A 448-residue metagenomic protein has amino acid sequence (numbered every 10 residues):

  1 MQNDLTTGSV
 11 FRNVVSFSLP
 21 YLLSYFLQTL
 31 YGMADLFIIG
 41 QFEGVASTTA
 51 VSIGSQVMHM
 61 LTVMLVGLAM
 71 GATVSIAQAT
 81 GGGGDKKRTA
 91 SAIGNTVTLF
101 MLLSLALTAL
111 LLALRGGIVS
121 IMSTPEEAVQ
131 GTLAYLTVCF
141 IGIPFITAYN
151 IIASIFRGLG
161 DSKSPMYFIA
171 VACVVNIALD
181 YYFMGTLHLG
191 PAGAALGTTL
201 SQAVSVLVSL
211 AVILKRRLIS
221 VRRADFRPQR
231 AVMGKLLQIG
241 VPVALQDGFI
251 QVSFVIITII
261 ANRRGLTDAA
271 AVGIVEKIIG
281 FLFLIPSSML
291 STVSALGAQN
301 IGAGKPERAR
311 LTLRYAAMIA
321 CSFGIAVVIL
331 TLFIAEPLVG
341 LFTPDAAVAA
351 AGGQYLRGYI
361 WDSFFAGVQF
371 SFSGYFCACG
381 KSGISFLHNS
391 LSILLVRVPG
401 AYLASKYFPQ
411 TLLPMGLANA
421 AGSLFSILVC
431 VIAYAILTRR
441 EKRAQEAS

Functional and structural regions predicted by a protein language model:
M1-S18, I76-G142, T186-V241, G297-D362 (+1 more regions): Short alpha-helical transmembrane segments in multi-pass integral membrane proteins
T7, F11-L30, A34, V57-M64 (+8 more regions): Residue-level signal for short hydrophobic patches within transmembrane helices of multi-pass membrane transporters
S16-D35, V138, A172, S201-S205 (+4 more regions): Transmembrane helical elements of multi-pass membrane transporters/channels
L30-T49, V119-E126, Y182-L189, G248-F281 (+3 more regions): Helix-terminus/linker motif at the lipid-water interface of multi-pass membrane proteins
E43-Q56, L136, A195, L266-F281 (+2 more regions): Small-residue hotspots at the loop-to-helix junctions and early N-terminal turns of transmembrane alpha-helices
T48-A109, I146-P165, A271-A335, A366-S385: Small-residue-rich hydrophobic transmembrane alpha-helices
M60-V63, N176-D180, S205-L210, F281-L284 (+3 more regions): Hydrophobic transmembrane alpha-helices of multi-pass small-molecule transporters
C139-R157, P165-C173, A194-L207, S287-L290 (+3 more regions): Short runs within selected transmembrane alpha-helices of multi-pass transporters and secretion channels
